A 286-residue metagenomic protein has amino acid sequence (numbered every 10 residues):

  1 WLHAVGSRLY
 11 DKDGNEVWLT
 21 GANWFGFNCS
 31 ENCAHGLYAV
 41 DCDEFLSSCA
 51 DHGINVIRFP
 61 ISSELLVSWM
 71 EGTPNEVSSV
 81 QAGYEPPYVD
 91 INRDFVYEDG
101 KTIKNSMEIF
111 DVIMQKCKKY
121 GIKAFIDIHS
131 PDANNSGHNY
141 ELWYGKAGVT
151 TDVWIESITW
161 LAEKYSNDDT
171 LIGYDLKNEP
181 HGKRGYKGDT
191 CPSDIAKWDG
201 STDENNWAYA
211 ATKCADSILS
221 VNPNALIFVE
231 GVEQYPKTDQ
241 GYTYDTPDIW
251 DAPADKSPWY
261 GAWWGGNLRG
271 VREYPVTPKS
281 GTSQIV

Functional and structural regions predicted by a protein language model:
W1-R58, W69-V89: N-terminal carbohydrate-binding accessory modules
V17-G26, N55-I61, L65, K123-S130 (+3 more regions): Structural recognition of the beta-strand scaffold that forms the well-ordered cores of secreted hydrolase catalytic
G26-N28, S63-V67, D132-N134, P180 (+1 more regions): Feature marks short, surface-exposed loop/turn motifs that line or immediately flank catalytic pockets and channel
S48-C49, C117, L161: Generic structural signal for hydrophobic
I61-W69, M114, K119, K123-W143: Aromatic-lined carbohydrate-binding surfaces of glycoside hydrolases
S63, S106-C117, S130, V149-S157: Chitinase-like catalytic core of GlcNAc-active glycosidases
M70-M107, S136-G148: Aromatic- and acidic-residue-enriched carbohydrate-binding clefts of CAZyme catalytic domains
D152-G173, K177-V286: Extracellular glycoside hydrolase catalytic/binding regions
